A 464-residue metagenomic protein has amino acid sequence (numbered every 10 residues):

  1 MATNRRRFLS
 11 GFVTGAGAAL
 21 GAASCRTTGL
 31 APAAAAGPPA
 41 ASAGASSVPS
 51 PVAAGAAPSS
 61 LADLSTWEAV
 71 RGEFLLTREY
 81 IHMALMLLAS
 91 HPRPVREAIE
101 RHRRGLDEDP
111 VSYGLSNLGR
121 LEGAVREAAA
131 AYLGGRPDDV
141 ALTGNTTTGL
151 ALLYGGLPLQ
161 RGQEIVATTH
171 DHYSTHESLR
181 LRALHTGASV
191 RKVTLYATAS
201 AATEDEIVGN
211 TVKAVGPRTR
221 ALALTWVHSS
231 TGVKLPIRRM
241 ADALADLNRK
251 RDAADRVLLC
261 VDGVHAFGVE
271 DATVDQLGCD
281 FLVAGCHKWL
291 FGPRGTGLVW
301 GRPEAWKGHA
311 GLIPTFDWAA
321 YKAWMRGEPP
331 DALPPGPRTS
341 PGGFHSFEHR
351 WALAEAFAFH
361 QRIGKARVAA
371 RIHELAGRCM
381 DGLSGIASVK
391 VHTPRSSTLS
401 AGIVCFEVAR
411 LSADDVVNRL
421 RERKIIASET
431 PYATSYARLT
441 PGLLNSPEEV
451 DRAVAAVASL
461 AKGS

Functional and structural regions predicted by a protein language model:
A2-N4, L9-G44, V48-S464: Pyridoxal 5′-phosphate
